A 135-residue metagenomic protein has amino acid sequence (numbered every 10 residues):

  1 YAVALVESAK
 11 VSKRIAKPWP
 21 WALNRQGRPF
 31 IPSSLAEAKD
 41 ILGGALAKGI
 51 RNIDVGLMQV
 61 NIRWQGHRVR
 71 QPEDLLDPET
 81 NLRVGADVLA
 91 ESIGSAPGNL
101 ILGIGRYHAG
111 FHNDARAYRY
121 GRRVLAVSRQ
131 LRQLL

Functional and structural regions predicted by a protein language model:
Y1-L135: Catalytic glycan-binding domains that act on GlcNAc-containing polysaccharides
